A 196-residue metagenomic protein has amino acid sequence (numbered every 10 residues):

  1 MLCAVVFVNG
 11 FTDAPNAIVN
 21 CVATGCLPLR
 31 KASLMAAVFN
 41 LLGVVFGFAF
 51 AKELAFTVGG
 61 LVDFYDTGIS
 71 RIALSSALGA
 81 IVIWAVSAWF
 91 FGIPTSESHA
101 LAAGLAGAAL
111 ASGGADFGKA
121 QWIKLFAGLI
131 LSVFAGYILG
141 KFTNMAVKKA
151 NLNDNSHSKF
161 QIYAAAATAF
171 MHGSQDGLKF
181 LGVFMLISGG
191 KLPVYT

Functional and structural regions predicted by a protein language model:
M1-T196: Multi-pass alpha-helical transmembrane bundle typical of ion/small-solute transporters and intramembrane aspartyl
